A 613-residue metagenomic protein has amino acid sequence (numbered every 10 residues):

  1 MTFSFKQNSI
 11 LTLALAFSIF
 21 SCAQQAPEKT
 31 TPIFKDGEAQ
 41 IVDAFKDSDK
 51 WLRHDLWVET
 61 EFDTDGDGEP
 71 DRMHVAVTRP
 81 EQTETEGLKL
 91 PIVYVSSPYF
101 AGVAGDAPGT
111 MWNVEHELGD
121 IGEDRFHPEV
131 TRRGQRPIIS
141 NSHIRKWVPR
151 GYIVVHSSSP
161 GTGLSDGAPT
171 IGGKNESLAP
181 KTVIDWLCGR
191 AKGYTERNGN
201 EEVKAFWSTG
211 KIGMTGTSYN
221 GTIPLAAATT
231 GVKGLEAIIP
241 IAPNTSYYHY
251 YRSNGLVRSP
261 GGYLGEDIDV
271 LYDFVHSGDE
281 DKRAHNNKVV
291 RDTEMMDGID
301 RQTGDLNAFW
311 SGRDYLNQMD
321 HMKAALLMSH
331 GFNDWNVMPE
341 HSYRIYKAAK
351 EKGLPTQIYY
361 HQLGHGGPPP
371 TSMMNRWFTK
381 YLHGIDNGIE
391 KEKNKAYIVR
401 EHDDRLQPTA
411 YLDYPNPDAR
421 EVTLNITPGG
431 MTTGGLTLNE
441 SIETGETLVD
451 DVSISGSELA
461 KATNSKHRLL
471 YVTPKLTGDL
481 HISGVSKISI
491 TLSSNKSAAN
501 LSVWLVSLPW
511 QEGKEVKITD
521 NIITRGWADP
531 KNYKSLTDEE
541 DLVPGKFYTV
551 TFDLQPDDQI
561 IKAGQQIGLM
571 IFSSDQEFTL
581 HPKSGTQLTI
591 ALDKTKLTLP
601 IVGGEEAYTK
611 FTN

Functional and structural regions predicted by a protein language model:
T30-P32, V42-F45, E61-D63, G102-R133 (+8 more regions): Accessory cap/linker subdomain of secreted extracellular hydrolases
G37-A39, P368-N613: C-terminal, loop-rich substrate-recognition/catalytic regions characterized by aromatic stacking residues
I41-L88, L476-G478: N-terminal cap/lid segment of alpha/beta-hydrolase-fold proteins
L88-P98: Short beta-strand element of the alpha/beta-hydrolase
G134-P137, G163-P180, A191-Y194, G364-P370: Catalytic nucleophile-loop/oxyanion-hole region of alpha/beta-hydrolase and closely related hydrolase-like folds
V148-L164: Conserved alpha/beta-hydrolase
M322, M328-H330, D334: Short beta-strand/loop motif that positions the catalytic acidic residue of the alpha/beta-hydrolase fold
W335-H341: Conserved alpha/beta-hydrolase "acid-adjacent" motif
